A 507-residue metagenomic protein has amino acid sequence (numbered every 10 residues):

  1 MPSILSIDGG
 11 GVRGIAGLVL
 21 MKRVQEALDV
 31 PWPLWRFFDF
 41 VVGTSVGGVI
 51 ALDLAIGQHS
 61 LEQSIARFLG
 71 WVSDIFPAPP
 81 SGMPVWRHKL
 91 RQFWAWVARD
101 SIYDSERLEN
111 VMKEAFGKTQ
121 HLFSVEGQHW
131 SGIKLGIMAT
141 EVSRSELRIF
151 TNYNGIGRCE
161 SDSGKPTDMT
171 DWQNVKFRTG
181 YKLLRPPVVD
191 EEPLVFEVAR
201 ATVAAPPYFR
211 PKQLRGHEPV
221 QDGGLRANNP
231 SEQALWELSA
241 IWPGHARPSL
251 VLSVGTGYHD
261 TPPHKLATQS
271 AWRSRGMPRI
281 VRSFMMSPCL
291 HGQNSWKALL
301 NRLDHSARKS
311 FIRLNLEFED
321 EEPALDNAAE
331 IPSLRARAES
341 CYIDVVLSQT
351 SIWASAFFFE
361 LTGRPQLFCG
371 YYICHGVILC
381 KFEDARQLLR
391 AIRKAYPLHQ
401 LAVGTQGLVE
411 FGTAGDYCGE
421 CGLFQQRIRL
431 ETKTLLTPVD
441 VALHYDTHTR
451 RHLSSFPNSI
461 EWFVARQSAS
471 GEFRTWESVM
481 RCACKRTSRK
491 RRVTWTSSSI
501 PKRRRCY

Functional and structural regions predicted by a protein language model:
M1-Y507: Conserved catalytic cores and adjacent C-terminal regulatory segments of lipid-metabolizing esterases/lipases
